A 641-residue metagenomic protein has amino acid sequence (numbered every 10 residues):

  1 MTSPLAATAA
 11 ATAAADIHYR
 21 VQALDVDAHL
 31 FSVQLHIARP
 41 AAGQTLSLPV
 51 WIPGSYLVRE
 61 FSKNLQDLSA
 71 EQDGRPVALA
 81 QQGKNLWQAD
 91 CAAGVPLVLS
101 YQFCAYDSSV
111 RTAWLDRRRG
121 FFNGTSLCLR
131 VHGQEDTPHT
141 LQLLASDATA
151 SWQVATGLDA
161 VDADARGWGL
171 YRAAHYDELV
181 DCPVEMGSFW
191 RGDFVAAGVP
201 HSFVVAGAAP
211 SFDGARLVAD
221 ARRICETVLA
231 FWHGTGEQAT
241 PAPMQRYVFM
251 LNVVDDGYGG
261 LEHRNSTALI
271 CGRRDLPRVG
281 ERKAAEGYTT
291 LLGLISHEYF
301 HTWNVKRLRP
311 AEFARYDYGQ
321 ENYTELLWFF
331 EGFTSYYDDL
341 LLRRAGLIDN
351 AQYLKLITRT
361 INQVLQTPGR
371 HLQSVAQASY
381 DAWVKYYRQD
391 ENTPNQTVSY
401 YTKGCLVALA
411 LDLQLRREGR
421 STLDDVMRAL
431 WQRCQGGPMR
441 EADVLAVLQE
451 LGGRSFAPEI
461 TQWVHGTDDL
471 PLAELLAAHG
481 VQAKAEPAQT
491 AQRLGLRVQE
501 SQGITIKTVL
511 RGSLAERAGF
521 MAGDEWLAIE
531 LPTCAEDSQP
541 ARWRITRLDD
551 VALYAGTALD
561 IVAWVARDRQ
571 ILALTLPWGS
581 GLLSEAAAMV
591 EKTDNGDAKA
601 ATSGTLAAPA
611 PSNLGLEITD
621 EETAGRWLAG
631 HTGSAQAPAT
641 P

Functional and structural regions predicted by a protein language model:
S3-W51: Early extracytoplasmic/domain-onset interaction patches
A23-L24, G54-D116, V131: A surface-exposed beta-strand-loop module
V33-R39, L48-V50, A89-L115, H139-D147 (+3 more regions): Short, hydrophobic/aromatic-enriched beta-strand segments in well-ordered soluble domains
F61-D67, D136-A155, D159, W168-Y176 (+5 more regions): Zn2+-dependent metallopeptidase catalytic core
S100-E185: Extended, low-hydrophobicity, Ser/Thr/Pro/Gly-biased non-transmembrane segments
D193-L327: Juxtacatalytic substrate-recognition/specificity segment
T267-R274, R307-L308, G319-R370, W564: Post-HExxH zinc-binding segment in Zn-dependent metallohydrolases
D338, I348-P641: C-terminal recognition in membrane/secretory proteostasis and scaffolding
